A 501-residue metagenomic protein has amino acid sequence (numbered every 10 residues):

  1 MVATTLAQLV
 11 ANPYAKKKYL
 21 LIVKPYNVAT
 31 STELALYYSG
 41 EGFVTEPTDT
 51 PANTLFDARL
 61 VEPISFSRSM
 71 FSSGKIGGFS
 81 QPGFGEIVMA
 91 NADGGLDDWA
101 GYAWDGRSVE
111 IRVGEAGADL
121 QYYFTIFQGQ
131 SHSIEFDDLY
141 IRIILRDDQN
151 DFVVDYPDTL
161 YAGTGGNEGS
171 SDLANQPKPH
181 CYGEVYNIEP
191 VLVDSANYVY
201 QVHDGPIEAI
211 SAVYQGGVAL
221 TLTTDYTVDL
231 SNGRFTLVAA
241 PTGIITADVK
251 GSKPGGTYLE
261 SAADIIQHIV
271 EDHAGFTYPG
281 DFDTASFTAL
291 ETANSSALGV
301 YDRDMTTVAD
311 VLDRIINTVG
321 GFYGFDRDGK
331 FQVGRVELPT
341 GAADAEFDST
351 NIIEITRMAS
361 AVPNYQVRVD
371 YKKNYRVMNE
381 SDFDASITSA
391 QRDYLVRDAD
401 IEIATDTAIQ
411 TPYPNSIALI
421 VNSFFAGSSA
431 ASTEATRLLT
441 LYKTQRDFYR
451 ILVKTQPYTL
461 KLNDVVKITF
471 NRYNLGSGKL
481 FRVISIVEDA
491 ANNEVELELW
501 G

Functional and structural regions predicted by a protein language model:
M1-A3, A7-A35, E41-Y123, E135-A209 (+2 more regions): C-terminal extracytoplasmic interaction modules
F56-F71, E208-S211, Q215-I244: Extracellular/luminal ectodomains and secreted, surface-exposed scaffolds of diverse proteins
Q128: Acidic, contiguous internal or C-terminal segments within carbohydrate-active enzymes that form a structured patch used
